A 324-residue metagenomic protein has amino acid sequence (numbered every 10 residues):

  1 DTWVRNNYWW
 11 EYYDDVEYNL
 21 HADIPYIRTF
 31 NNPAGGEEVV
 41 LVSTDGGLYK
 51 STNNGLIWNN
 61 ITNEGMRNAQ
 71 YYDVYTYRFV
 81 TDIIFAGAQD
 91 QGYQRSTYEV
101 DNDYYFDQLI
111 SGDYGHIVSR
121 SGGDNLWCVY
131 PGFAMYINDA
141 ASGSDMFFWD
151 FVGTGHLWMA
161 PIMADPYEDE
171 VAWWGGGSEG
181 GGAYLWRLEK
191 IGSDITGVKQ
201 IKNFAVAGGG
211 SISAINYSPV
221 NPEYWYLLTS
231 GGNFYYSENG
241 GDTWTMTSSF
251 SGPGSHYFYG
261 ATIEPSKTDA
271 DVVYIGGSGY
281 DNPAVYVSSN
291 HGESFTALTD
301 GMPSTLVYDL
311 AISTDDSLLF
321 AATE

Functional and structural regions predicted by a protein language model:
D1-E324: Beta-propeller blade termini and top-face loops
